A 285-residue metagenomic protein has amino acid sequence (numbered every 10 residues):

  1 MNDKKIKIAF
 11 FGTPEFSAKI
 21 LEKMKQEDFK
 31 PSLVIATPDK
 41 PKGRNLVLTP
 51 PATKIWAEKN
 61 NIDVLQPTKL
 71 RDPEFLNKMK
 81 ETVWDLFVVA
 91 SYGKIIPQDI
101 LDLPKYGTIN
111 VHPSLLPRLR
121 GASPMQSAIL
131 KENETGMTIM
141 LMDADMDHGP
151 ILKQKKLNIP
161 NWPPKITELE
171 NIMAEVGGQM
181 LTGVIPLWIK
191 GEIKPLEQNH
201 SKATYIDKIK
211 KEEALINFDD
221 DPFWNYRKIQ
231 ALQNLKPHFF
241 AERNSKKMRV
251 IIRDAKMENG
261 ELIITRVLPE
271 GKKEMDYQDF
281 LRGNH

Functional and structural regions predicted by a protein language model:
M1-K4, Q26, K30, K156-P164 (+2 more regions): Short, basic, low-complexity termini and linkers enriched in Ser/Thr/Gly/Pro that act as targeting/leader peptides
M1-R44: N-terminal Rossmann-like dinucleotide-binding module
E27, T37, L86-A203: Donor/substrate-binding cores of folate-linked one-carbon enzymes
P31, V64, G107-T108: Hydrophobic beta-strand scaffold residues
K40-E58: N-terminal beta-loop-helix "entrance" segment that forms/cooperates in small-molecule cofactor or anionic ligand
P73-V83: Short amphipathic alpha-helix with an adjacent loop that forms part of the alpha/beta core around
Q198-I216: Flexible, acidic loop-helix segments that line cofactor/substrate-binding pockets
E213, N217-H285: An anion-binding loop in the catalytic cleft
